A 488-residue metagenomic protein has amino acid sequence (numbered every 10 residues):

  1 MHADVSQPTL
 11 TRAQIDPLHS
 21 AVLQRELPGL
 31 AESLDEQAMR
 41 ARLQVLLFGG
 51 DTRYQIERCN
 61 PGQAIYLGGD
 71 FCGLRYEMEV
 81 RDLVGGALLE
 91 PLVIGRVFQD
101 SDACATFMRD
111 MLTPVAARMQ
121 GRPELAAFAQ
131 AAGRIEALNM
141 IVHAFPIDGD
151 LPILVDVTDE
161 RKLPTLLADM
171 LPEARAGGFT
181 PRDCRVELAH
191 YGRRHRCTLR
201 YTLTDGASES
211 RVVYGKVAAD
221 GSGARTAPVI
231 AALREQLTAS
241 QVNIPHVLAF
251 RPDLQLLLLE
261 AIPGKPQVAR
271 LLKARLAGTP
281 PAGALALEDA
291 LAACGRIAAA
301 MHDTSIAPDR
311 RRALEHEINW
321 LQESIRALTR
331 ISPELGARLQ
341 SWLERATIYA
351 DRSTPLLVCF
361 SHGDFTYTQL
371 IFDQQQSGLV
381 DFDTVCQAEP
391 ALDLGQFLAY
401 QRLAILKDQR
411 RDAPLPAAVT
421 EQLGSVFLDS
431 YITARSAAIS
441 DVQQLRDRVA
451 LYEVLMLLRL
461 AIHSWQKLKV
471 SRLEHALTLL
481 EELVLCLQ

Functional and structural regions predicted by a protein language model:
M1-F250, L254-Q255, L259-E260, Q267-V268 (+5 more regions): Phosphate/pyrophosphate-binding loops and the adjoining catalytic core of nucleotide-dependent enzymes
M1-H2, S6, I244-L256, A261-K265 (+5 more regions): A cross-family kinase active-site recognition segment
M39, L43, L47, T158-L188 (+2 more regions): An alpha-helical support segment within catalytic cores of ATP-dependent transferases
G73-R75, V186-T202, A207-Y214, Q255-L258 (+1 more regions): Active-site acidic catalytic loop and adjacent metal/ATP-binding pocket of ATP-dependent phosphoryl transfer enzymes
R234, H302-I306, R402-I405: Protein kinase-like catalytic domain
I331, S436-Q488: Helical subdomain adjoining the active site within ATP-dependent kinase catalytic cores
L394-S436, E453-S471: Active-site activation/catalytic loop segments of kinase-like enzymes and analogous catalytic loops in related
